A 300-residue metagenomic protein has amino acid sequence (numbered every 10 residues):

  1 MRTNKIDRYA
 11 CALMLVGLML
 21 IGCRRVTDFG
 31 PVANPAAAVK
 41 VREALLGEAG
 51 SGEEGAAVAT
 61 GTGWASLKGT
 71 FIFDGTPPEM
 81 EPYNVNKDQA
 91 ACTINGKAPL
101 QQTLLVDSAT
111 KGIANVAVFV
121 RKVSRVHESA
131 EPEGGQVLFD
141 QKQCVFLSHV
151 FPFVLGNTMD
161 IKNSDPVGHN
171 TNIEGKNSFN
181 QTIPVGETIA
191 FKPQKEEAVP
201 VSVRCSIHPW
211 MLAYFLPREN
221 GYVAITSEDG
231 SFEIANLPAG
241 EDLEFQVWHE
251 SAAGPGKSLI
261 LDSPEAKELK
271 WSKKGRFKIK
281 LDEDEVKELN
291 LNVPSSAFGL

Functional and structural regions predicted by a protein language model:
M1-I21: Sec-dependent bacterial lipoprotein signal peptides
C23-L300: Extracytoplasmic copper-binding redox domains, predominantly the cupredoxin/blue-copper superfamily
